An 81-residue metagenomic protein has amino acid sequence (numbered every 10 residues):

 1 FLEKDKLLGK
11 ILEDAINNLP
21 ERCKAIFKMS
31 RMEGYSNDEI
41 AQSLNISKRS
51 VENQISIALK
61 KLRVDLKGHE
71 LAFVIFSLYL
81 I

Functional and structural regions predicted by a protein language model:
F1, D38-A41, L62, S77: A broad, low-amplitude sensor of folded, mature protein cores
F1-K24: Amphipathic alpha-helical segment used for protein-protein interaction
D5-E13, D38-A41, N53-L59: A broad helix-preferring feature
L8, G34, E39, F73-I81: Contiguous hydrophobic segments
N17, E21, A25, E33-S50: Helix-turn-helix DNA-binding module
L44-K67: DNA-recognition helix of helix-turn-helix
L59-I81: C-terminal edge and immediately downstream basic/flexible tail or linker adjoining helix-turn-helix-like DNA-binding
